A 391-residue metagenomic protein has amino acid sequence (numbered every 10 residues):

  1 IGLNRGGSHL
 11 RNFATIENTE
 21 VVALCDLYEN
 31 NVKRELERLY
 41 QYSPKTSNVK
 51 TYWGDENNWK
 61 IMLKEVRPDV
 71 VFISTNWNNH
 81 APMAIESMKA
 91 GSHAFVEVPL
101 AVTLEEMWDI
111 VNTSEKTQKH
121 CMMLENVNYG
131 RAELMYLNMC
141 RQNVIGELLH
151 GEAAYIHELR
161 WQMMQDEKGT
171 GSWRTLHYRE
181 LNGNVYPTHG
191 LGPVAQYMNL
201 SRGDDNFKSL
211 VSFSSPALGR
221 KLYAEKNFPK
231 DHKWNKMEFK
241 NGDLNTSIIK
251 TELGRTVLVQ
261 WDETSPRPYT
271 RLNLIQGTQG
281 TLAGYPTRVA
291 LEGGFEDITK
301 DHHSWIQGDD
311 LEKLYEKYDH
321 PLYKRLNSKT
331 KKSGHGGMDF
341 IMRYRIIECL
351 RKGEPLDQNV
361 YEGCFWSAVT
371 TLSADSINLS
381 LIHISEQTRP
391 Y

Functional and structural regions predicted by a protein language model:
I1-S92, W108, N112-H120: N-terminal glycine-/serine-/threonine-rich beta1-alpha1-beta2 phosphate-ribose binding loop of Rossmann-like
R5, T117-M122, V127-F239, I346 (+1 more regions): Predominantly a Rossmann-like dinucleotide-binding segment in NAD(P)-dependent oxidoreductases
A23-L27, E97-V98, E386: Conserved acidic E/D residue at the C-terminus of a beta-strand in Rossmann-like folds
V32-L36, Y197, G334, M338-M342 (+2 more regions): Stable alpha-helical structural segments in soluble proteins, enriched in small hydrophobic residues
G219-G242, I249-T251, Q279-Q358, R389: C-terminal glycine/acidic-rich active-site capping loop/insertion
Q260-Y269: Glycine-rich phosphate/pyrophosphate-binding beta-alpha loops
I382-Y391: Single conserved hydrophobic/aromatic residue that forms the stacking wall/gate of nucleotide- or nucleobase-binding
